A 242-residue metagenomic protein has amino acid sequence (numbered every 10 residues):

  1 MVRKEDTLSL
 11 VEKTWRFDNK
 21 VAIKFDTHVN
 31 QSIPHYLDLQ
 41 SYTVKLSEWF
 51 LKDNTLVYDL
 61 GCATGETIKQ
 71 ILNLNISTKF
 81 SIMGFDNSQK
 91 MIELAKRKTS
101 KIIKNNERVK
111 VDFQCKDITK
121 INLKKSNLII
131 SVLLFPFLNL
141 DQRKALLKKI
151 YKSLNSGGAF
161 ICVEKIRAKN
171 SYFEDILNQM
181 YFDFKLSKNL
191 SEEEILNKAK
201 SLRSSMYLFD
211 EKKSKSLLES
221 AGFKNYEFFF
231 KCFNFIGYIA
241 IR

Functional and structural regions predicted by a protein language model:
M1-K24: N-terminal, positively charged/glycine-rich alpha-helical extensions of SAM-dependent methyltransferases
H35-D53: Conserved alpha-helix/loop element of class I SAM-dependent methyltransferases that forms part of the SAM/SAH-binding
N54-A63: Conserved class I S-adenosyl-L-methionine
Y58, I68-T119: Class I SAM-dependent methyltransferase SAM/SAH-binding core
I130: A conserved beta-strand element that flanks and buttresses the S-adenosyl-L-methionine
K144-S156: A short glycine-rich, Lys/Arg-flanked "PGG" loop and its adjoining helix->strand segment in the class I
G157-K165: Conserved beta-strand signature within the Rossmann-like core of class I S-adenosyl-L-methionine
I166-S220: C-terminal alpha-helical "lid/dimerization" subdomain adjacent to the S-adenosyl-L-methionine
